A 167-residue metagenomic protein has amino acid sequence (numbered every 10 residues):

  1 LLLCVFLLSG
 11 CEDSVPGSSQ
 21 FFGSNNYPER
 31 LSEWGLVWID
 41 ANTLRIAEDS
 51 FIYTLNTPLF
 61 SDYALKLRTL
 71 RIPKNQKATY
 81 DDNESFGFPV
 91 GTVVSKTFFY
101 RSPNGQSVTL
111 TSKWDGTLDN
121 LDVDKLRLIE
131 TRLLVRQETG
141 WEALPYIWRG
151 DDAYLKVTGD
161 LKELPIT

Functional and structural regions predicted by a protein language model:
L1-S9: Bacterial N-terminal signal peptides
C11-S18, F22, T109-T167: Sequence context surrounding c-type heme c attachment/ligation sites in exported
E12-I72: N-terminal pre-domain segments of enzymes
P58, T69, K74-A78, V94-S95 (+2 more regions): Sequence context of c-type cytochrome heme-c attachment sites
N83-F86: Short, surface-exposed secondary-structure edge patches
F88-G91: Short, well-ordered loop/turn sites that connect or cap secondary structure elements
S102-L110: Internal, charge-rich low-complexity segments
